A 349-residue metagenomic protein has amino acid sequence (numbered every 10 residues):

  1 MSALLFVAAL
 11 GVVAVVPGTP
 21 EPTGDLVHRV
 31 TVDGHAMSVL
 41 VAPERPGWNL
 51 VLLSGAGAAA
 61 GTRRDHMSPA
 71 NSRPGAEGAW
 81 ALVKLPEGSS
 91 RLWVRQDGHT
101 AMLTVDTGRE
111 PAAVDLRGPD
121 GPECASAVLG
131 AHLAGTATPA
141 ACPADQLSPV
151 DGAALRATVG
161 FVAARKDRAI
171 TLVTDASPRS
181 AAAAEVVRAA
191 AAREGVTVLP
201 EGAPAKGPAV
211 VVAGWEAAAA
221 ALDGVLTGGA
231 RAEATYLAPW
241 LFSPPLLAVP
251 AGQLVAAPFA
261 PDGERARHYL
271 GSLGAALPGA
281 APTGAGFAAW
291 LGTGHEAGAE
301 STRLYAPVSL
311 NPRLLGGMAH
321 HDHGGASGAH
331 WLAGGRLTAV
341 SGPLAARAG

Functional and structural regions predicted by a protein language model:
M1-V7: N-terminal export and membrane-targeting signals
A8-R29: C-terminal region of N-terminal signal peptides and the immediate post-cleavage residues of exported proteins
D25-G57, T62-W93, D97-G349: Extracytosolic ligand-binding ectodomains
